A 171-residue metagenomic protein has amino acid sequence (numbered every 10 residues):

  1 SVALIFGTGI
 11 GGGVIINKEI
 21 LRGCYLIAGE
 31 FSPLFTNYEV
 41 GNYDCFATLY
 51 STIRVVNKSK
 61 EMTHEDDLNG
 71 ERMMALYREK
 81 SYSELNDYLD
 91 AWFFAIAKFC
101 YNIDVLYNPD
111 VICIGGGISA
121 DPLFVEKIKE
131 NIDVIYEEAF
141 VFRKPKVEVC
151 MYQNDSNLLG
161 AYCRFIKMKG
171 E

Functional and structural regions predicted by a protein language model:
S1-Y50: Glycine-rich phosphate-binding loop of actin/hexokinase-like ATP-binding domains
I20, T36-E171: ATP-binding/phosphotransfer module of carbohydrate and carboxylate kinases, centering on a glycine-rich
